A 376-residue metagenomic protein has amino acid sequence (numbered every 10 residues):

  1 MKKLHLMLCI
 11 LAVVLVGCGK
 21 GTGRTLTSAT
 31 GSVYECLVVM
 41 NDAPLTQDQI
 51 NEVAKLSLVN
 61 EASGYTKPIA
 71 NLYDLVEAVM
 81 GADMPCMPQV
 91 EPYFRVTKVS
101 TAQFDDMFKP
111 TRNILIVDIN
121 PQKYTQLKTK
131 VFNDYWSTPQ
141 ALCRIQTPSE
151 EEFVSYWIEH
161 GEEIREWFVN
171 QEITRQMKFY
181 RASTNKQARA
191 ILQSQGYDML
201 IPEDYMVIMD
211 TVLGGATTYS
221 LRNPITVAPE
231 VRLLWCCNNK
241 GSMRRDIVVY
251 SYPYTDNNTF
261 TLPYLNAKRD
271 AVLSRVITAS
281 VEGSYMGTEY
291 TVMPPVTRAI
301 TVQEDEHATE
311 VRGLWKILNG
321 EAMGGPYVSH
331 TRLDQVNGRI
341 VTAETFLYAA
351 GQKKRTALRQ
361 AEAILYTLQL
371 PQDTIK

Functional and structural regions predicted by a protein language model:
M1-L4: Positively charged n-region of N-terminal signal peptides that target proteins for export
V14-G17: C-terminal motif of bacterial Sec signal peptides marking the signal peptidase cleavage site
G19-T25: Bacterial lipoprotein signal-peptidase II cleavage site
T27-H160, R165: Long, folded non-catalytic interaction modules
L37-V39, V53-K67, D204-S280: Secretory pathway targeting signatures of secreted, lumenal, and periplasmic proteins
V90-I145, E151-E152, L273-N337: Signature of long, low-cysteine stretches enriched in small and polar/charged residues
Q140-S149, R245-Y252, G338-Y348: Short, well-ordered beta-strand elements
E152-K178, R339-K376: Surface-exposed amphipathic alpha-helical segments
